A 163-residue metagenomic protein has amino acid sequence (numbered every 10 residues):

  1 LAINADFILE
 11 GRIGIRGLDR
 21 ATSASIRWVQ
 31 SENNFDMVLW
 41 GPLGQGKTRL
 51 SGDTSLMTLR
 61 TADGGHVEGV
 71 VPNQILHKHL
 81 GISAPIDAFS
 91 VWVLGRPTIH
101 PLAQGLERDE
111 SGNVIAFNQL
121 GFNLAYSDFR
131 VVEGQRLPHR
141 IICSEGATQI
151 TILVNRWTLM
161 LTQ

Functional and structural regions predicted by a protein language model:
L1-D19: A short, Trp-centered hydrophobic/proline-enriched beta-strand micro-motif
L1-F7, I26, F35-M37: Start-of-domain marker
A5, A24, N33, G46 (+4 more regions): Envelope-exposed proteins and targeting segments
I8-E10, V29-N34, R49-S51, L56 (+2 more regions): Beta-strand-dominated lipid-handling architectures at cellular/organellar boundaries
G17-A21, P42-K47, G146-A147: Solvent-exposed loop/turn segments connecting transmembrane beta-strands in outer-membrane beta-barrel proteins
N34-S83: An acidic-aromatic
H77-T98, L102: Long, charged/polar, surface-exposed segments that mediate recognition or autoinhibition
G95-Q163: Gly/Pro-enriched, hydrophobic low-complexity segments that function as extracytoplasmic propeptides/linkers
